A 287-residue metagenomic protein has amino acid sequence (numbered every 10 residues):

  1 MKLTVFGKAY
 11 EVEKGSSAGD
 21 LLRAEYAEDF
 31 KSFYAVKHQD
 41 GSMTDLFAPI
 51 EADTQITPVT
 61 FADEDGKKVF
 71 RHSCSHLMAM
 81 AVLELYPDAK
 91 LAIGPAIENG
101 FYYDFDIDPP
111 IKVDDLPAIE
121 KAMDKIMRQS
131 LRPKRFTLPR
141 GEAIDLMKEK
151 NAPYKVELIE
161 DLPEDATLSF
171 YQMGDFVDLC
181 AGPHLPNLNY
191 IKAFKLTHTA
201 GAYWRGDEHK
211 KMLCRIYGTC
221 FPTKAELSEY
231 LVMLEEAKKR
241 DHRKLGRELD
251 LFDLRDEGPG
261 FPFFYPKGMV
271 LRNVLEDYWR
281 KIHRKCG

Functional and structural regions predicted by a protein language model:
M1-S75, A79-I97, K121-K125: Ubiquitin-like/PB1-type beta-grasp interaction modules and other compact soluble beta-rich domains
A48-V69, K90-G94, Y102-G287: Auxiliary tRNA-acceptor-end handling modules of aminoacyl-tRNA synthetases
